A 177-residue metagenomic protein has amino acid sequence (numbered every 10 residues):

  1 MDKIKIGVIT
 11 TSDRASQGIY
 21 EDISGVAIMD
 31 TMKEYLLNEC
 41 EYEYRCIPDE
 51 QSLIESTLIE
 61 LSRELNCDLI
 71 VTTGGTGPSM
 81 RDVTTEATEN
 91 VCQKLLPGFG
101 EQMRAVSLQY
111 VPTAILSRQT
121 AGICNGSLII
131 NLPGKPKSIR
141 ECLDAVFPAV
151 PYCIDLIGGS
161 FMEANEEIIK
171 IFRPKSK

Functional and structural regions predicted by a protein language model:
M1-K177: Non-catalytic beta/alpha edge segments that cap or flank active sites
